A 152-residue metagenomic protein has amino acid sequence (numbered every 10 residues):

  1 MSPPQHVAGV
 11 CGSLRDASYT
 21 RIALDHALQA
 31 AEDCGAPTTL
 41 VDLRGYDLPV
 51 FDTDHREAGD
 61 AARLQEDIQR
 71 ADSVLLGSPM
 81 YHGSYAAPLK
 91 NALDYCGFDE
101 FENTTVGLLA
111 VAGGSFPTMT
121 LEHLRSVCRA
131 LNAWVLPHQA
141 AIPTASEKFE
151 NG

Functional and structural regions predicted by a protein language model:
M1-N91: N-terminal beta1-alpha1-beta2 submodule of the flavodoxin-like/Rossmannoid cofactor-binding fold
S2-P3, R63, V135-G152: Glycine-rich phosphate/pyrophosphate-binding loop and the adjoining helix
H6, E102-N103, N151-G152: Glycine-rich NAD(P)-binding loop of Rossmann-like domains
V10, G107-L109, L136, A140: Hydrophobic/aromatic beta-strand patches that form the interior of the parallel beta-sheet core in alpha/beta enzyme
C34, E102-T104, H138-A140: A generic structural signal for short beta-strands and their flanking turns/coil linkers
Y46, A110-S115, T144-E147: Acidic, glycine-rich active-site loops and adjacent beta-strand->loop/helix elements that engage anionic groups
L48-F51, F101, I142, F149: Short clusters of hydrophobic/aromatic residues that line enzyme substrate/ligand-binding pockets
G59-W134: Helix-loop-strand module that forms the ligand-binding subsite of alpha/beta enzymes
